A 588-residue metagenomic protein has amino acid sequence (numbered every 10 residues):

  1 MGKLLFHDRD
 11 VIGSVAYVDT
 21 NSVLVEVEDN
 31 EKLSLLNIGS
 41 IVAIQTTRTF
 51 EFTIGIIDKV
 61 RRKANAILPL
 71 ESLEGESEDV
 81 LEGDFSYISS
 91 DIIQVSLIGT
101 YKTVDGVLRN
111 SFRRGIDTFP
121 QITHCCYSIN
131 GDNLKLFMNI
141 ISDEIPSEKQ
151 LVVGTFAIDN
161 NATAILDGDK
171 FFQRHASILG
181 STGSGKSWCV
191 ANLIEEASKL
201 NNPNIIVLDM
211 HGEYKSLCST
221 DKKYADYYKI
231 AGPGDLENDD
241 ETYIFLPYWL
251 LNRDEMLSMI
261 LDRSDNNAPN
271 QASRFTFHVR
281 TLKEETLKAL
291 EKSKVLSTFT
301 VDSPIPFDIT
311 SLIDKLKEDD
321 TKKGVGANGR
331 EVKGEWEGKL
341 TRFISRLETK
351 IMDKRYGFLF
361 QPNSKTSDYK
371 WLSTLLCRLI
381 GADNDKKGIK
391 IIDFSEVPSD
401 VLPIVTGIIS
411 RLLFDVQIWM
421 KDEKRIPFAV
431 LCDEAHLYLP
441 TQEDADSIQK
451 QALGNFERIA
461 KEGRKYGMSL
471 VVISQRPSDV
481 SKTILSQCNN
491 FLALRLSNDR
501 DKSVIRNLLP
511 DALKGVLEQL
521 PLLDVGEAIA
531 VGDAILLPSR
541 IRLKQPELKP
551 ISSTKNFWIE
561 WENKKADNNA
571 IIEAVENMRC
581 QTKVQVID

Functional and structural regions predicted by a protein language model:
M1-L179, W188-L193, K424-I426, T441-D444: Basic- and hydrophobic-enriched, low-structure N-terminal and domain-boundary segments that flank ATP-binding catalytic
Y87, K170-F171, E196-N201, A382-N384 (+4 more regions): Conserved catalytic network of the ASCE P-loop NTPase/AAA+ motor domain
E148-P233, A530, W561-E562, I572 (+1 more regions): Glycine-rich phosphate-binding loop of nucleotide-binding enzymes
N202-I206, K386-I389, R425-A429, Y466-V471: Loop/turn-to-beta-strand initiation segments
K215-L217, F245-N455: P-loop NTPase motor domains
Y228-G234, L246, L250, C488-R500: Conserved AAA+ ATPase "SRH/arginine-finger" region at the nucleotide-binding site
A452, E457-E462, Y466-K544: Conserved ATP-driven motor cores of ASCE-family P-loop NTPases powering translocation/secretion/packaging/pilus
V525-D588: Conserved P-loop NTPase motor module
